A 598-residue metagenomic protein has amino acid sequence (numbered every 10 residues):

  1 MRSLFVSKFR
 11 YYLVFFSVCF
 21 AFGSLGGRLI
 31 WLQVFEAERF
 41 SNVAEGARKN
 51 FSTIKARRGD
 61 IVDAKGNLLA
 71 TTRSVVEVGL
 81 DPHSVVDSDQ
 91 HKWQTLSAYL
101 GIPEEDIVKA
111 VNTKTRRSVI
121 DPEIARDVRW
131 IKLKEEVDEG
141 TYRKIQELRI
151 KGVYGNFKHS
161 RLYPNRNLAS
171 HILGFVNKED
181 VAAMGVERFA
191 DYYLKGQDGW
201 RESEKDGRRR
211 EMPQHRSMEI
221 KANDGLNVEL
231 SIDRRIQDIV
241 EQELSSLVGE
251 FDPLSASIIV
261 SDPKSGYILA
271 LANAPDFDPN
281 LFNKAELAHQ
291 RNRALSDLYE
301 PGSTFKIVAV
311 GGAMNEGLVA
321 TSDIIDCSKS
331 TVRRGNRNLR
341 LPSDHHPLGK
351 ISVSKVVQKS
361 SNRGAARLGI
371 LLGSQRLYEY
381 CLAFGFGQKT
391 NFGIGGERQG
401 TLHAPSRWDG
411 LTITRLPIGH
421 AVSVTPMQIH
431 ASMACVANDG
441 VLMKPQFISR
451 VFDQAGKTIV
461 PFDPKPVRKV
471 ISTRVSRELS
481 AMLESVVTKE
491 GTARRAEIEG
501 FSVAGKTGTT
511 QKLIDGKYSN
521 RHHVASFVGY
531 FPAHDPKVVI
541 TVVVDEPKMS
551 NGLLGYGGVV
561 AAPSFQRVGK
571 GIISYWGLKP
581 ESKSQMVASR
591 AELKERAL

Functional and structural regions predicted by a protein language model:
F5-R39: Hydrophobic alpha-helical transmembrane signal-anchor segments
W31, R58, S74, R149 (+7 more regions): Flexible, solvent-exposed loop/hinge segments and secondary-structure transition points
K49-R73: Short extracytoplasmic
T53-R57, D198, D252-S255, D326 (+1 more regions): Short, small/polar residue-rich loop motifs at catalytic or cofactor-binding pockets
A56, T72-E77, D81-P82, E179 (+1 more regions): Short beta->alpha transition motifs characteristic of CBS
A70, K205-E219, N223, I258-S303 (+3 more regions): Beta-lactam-recognizing serine transpeptidase/beta-lactamase-like catalytic domain environment
L80, H91-A98, T115-G225, T541-V542 (+1 more regions): Small/polar-residue-rich segments within soluble enzyme cores
W130, P213-A256: Conserved, well-ordered alpha-helix/loop/beta-strand core segments that scaffold catalytic motifs
